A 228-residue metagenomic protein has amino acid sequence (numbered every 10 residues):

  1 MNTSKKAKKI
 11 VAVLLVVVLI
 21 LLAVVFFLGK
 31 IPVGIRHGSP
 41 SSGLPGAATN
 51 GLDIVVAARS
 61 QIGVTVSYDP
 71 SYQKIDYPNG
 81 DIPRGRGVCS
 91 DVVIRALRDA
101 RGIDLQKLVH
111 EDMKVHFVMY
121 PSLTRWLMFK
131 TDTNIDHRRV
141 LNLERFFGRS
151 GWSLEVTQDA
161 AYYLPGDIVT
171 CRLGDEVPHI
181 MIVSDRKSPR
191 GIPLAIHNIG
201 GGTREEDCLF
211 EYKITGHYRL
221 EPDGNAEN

Functional and structural regions predicted by a protein language model:
N2-L19: N-terminal Sec-pathway targeting helices
L21-R36: Membrane-interface motif at the C-terminal end of an N-terminal transmembrane signal
P40-A48, I75-R84, F129-T133, L154-Q158 (+1 more regions): Second-shell loop/turn segments in exported
P45-D53, G80-D91, H137, T157-A160 (+3 more regions): Soluble non-cytosolic domains of exported or imported proteins
N50-V55, K114-N198: ...with weaker cross-activation on analogous glycine-rich loops/strands in unrelated enzymes
R59, G63, I94-G102, H110 (+2 more regions): Sec-exported extracytoplasmic/periplasmic mature domains
D69-V92, L105-L127: Acidic helix-start/capping segments at beta-turn-to-alpha-helix junctions
R190-N228: Low-complexity, Gly/Ser/Thr/Pro-rich intrinsically disordered linker/tail segments
